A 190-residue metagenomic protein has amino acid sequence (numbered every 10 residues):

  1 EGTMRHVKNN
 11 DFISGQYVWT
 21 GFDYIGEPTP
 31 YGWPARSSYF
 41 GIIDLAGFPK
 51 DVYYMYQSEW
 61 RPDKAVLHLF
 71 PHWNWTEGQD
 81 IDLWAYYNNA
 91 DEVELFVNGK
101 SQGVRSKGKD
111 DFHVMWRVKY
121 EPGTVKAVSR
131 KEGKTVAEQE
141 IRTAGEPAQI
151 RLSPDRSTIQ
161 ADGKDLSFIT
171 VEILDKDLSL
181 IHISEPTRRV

Functional and structural regions predicted by a protein language model:
E1-G108, H113-Y120, T124-K134: Extended substrate-binding grooves/exosites of carbohydrate-active enzymes
H72-W75, D155-Q160: Short beta-strand segments of immunoglobulin-like
G78, A161-K164: Solvent-exposed, conformationally flexible loop/turn segments
L83-Y87, S153, S157, K164-L180: Beta-strand-rich structural segments
K134-G145: Edge beta-strands of extracellular beta-sandwich domains
Q149-R151, R188-R189: Short aromatic-acidic-glycine turn motif
H182-V190: Single conserved hydrophobic/aromatic residue that forms the stacking wall/gate of nucleotide- or nucleobase-binding
